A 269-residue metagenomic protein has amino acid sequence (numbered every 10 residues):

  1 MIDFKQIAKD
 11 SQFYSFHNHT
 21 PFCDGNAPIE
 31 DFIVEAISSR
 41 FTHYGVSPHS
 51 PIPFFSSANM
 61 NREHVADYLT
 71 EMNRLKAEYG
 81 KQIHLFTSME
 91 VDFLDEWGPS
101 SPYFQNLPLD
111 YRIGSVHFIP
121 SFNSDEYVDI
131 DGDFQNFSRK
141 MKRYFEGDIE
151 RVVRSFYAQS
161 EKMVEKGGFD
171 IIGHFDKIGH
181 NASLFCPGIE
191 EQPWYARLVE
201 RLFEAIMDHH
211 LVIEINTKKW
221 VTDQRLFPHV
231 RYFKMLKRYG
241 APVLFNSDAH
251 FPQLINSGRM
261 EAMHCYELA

Functional and structural regions predicted by a protein language model:
M1-D95, F104-N106, D110, G179-P193 (+3 more regions): An N-terminally biased module of ancient metal coordination in phosphate/nucleic-acid-related enzymes
Q6-A8, V164-E165, K237-G240: Short hydrophobic "helix-edge" motifs at membrane interfaces and signal-peptide entry regions
G25-P28, P99-S100, R225-H229, S257-G258: Residues at alpha-helix caps and immediate loop-helix transition turns in enzyme cores, especially N- and C-cap
D31, A158, R201, R231 (+1 more regions): Short Gly/charged-rich anion-binding patches and loops
Y44-V46, R112, I172, I213: Hydrophobic residues within beta-strands of alpha/beta enzymes
V65-D208: Extended substrate/RNA-proximal surfaces in nucleic-acid metabolism proteins
W194-N256, C265-E267: Active-site-adjacent C-terminal substructures of enzyme catalytic domains
